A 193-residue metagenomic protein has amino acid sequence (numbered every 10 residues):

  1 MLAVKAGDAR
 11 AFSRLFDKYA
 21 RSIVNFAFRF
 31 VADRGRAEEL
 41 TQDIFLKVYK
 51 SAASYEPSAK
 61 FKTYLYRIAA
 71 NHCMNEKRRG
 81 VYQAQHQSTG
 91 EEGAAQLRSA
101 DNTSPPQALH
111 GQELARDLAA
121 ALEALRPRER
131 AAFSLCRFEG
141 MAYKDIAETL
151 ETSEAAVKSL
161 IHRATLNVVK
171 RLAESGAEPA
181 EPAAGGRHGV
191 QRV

Functional and structural regions predicted by a protein language model:
M1-A3, D117-R126: Short amphipathic alpha-helical boundary/capping segments
A3, G80, A84-S88, D117 (+3 more regions): C-terminal edge and immediately downstream basic/flexible tail or linker adjoining helix-turn-helix-like DNA-binding
K5-A6, A32-R34, D43-K60, R79-V81: Sigma70-family region 2
K5-R14, V24-D43, E154, E178 (+1 more regions): Short, charged helix-capping/linker segments at alpha-helix termini
K18-R21, R29-A32, S134-M141: Short helix-capping/turn signature of helix-turn-helix
N25, E39-L46, A59-N71: Structural recognition of an alpha-helix C-terminal capping motif at a helix-to-coil junction
A53-P57, R67-S88, L97-S99, T103 (+3 more regions): Arg/Lys-rich amphipathic alpha helix in sigma70-family domain 2
T63, A70, M74, D117-L118 (+4 more regions): DNA-recognition helix of helix-turn-helix
